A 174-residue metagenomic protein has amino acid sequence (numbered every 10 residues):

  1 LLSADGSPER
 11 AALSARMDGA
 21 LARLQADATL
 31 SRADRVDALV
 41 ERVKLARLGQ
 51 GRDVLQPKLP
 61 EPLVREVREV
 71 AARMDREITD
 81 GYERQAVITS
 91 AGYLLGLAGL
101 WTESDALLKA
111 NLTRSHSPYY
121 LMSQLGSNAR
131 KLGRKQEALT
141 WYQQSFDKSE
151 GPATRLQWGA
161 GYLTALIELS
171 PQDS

Functional and structural regions predicted by a protein language model:
L1, T29-G51, T79-T89, R114-Q124 (+1 more regions): Generic helix N-cap/helix-start motif at coil->alpha-helix transitions
L1-L59, L63, D173-S174: Extracytoplasmic/secretory-pathway proteins
P8, V54, K58, T102 (+3 more regions): Surface-exposed, polar/charged faces of alpha-helical domains in mature secreted/periplasmic/lumenal proteins
A22-R32, A71-Y82, L107-S117, Q143-A153: Solenoid-like repeat scaffolds
A46-G49, L95, A129, L166-I167: Residue at a conserved register position within TPR or TPR-like alpha-solenoid repeats
T89-Y93, K109, S123, S127 (+1 more regions): Amphipathic alpha-helical repeat scaffolds
A98, L132, L169-P171: Structural motif corresponding to the intra-repeat A-B loop/turn of tetratricopeptide repeats
